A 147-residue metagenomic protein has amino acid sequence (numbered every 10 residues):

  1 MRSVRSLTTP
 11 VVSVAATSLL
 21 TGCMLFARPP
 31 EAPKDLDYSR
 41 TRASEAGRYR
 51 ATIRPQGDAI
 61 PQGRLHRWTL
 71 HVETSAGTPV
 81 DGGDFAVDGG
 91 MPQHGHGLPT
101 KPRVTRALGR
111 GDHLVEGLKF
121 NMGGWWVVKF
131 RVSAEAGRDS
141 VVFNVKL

Functional and structural regions predicted by a protein language model:
M1-T21: Sec-dependent bacterial lipoprotein signal peptides
G22-L147: Intrinsically disordered, low-complexity terminal tails/loops enriched in metal-binding residues
